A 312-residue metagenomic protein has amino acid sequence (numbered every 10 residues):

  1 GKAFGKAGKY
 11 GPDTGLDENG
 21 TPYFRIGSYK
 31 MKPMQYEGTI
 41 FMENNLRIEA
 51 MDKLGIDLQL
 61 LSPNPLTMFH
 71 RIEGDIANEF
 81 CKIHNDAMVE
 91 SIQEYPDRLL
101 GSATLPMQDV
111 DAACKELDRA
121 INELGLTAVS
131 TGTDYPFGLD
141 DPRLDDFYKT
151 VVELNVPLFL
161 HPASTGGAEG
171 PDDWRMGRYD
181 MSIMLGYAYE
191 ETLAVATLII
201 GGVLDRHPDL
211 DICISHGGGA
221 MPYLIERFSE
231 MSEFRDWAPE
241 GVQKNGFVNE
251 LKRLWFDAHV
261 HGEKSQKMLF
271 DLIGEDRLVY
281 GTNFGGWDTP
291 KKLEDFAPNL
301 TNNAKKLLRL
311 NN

Functional and structural regions predicted by a protein language model:
G1-N312: Helix-coil boundary/capping segments in enzymes
